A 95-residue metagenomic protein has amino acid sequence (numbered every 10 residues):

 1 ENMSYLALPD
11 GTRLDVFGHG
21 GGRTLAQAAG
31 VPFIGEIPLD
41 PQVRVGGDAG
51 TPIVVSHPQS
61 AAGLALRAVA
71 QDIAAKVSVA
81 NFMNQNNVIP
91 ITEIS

Functional and structural regions predicted by a protein language model:
E1-S95: C-terminal lobe/tail of nucleotide-utilizing enzymes
